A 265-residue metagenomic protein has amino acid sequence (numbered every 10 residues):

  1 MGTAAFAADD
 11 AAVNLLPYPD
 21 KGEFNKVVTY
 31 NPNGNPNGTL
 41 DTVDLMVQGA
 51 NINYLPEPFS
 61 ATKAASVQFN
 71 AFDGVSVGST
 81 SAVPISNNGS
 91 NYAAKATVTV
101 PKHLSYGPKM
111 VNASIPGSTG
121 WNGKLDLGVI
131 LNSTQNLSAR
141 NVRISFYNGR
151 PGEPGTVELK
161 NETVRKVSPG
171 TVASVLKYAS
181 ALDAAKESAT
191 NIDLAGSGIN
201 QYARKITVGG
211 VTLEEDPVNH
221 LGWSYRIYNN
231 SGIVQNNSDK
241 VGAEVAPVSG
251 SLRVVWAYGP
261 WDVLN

Functional and structural regions predicted by a protein language model:
G2-N265: Ubiquitin-like/PB1-type beta-grasp interaction modules and other compact soluble beta-rich domains
